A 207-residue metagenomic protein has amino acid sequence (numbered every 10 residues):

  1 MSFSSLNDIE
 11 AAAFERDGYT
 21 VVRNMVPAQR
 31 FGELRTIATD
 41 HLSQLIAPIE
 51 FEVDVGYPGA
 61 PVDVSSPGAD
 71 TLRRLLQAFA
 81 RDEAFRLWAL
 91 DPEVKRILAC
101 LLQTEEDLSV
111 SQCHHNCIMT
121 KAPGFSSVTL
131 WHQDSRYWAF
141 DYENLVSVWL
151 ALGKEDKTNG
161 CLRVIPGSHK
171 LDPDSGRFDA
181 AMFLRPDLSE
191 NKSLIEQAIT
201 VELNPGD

Functional and structural regions predicted by a protein language model:
M1-D17, R23-W131, Y137, R177: Non-heme Fe(II)-dependent double-stranded beta-helix
F3-S4, Y142, K192-S193: Short loop/turn motifs at secondary-structure junctions and domain boundaries
V94, P123-F125, K154-K157, K170: Short, charged/polar surface micro-motifs in flexible loops or helix N-caps
N116, V146, G160: Change "...and in nucleic-acid phosphodiester-cleaving endonucleases..." to "...and in nucleic-acid processing enzymes
C117, Q133, L150-K154, P166: Short, structured patches in soluble enzyme cores that scaffold and shape functional sites
Q133-R136, W149-L150, I195-Q197: Glycine-rich, charged/polar anion/phosphate-binding loops that engage phosphate groups from diverse ligands
A139-K157, E202-P205: Short, conserved beta-strand element in jelly-roll/cupin
E155-D207: Double-stranded beta-helix
